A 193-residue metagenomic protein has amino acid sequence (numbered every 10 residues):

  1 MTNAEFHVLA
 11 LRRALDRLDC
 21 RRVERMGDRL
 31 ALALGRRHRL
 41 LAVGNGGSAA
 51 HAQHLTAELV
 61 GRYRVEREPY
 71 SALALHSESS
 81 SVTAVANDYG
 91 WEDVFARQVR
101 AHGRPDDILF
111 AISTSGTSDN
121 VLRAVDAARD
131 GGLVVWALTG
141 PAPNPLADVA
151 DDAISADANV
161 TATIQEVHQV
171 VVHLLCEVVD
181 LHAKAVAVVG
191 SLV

Functional and structural regions predicted by a protein language model:
M1-L18: Generic N-terminal amphipathic, Lys/Arg-enriched alpha-helix
A4, V23-M26, A52: Hydrophobic packing residues in well-ordered alpha-helices of helical domains and bundles
L18-R36: A short, well-structured juxtamembrane/interface segment
R22-R25, A185-S191: Flexible, glycine/charged-enriched surface loops at secondary-structure junctions
L30-L55, L59: Conserved H-X4-D acyltransferase segment
S48, Q53-V189: Glycine-rich phosphate-binding loops that contact phosphosugars or nucleotide phosphates
